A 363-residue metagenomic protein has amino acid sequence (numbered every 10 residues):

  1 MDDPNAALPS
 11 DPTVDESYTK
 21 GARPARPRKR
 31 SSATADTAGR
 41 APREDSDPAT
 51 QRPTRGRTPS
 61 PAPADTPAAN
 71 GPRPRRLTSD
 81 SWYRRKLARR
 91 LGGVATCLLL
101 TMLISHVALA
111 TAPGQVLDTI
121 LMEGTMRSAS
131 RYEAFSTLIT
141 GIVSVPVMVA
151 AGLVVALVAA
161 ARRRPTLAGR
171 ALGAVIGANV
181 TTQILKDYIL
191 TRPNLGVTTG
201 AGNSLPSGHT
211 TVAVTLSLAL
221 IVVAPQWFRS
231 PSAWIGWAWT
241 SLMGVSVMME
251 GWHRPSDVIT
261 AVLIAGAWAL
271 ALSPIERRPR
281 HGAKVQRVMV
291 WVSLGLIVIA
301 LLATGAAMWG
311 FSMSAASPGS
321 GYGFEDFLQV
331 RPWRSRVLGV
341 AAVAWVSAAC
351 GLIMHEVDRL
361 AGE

Functional and structural regions predicted by a protein language model:
D2-V147, K186-G196, F327-E363: N-terminal transmembrane-helix/juxtamembrane module of multi-pass inner/ER membrane proteins
P74-A88, V154-R170, T191-N194, A219-S232 (+2 more regions): Cytoplasmic membrane-interface segments at the C-terminal ends of transmembrane helices
L87-C97, G114-E123, V145-V155, N179-Q183 (+3 more regions): Hydrophobic alpha-helical transmembrane segments
R89-G93, T166-A174, S232, V292-G295 (+1 more regions): Alpha-helical transmembrane segments of integral membrane proteins
L99, L172-I184, L263, A267 (+2 more regions): Hydrophobic, lipid-facing residues on alpha-helical transmembrane segments of integral membrane proteins
T101-A112, T181-L190, S246-V247, A300-S314: C-terminal TM-helix exit segments that contain a strictly Trp-centered aromatic cap at the helix terminus
T166-T198: Hydrophobic alpha-helical transmembrane segments of integral membrane proteins
V197-P332: Membrane-embedded catalytic cores of phosphoryl/pyrophosphoryl-handling enzymes
